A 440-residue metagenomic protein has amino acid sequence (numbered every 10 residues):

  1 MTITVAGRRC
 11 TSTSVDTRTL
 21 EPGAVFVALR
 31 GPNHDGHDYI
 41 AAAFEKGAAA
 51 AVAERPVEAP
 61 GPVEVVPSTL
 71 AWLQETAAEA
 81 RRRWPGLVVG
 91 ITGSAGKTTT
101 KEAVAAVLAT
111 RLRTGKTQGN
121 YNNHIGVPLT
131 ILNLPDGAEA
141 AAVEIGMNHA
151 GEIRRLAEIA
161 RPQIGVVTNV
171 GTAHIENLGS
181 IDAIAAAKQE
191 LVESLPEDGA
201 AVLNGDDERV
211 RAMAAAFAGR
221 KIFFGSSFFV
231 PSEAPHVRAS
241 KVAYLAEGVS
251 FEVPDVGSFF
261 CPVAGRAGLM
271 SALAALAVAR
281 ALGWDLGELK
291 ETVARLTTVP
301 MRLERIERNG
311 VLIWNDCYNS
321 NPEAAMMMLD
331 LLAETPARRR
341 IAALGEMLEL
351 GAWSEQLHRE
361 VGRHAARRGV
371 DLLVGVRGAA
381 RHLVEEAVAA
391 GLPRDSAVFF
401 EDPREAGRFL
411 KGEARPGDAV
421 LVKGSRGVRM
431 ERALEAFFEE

Functional and structural regions predicted by a protein language model:
M1-E75, E79, T335-A337, R363-H364 (+4 more regions): N-terminal leader/targeting and accessory segments in enzymes
T4-T13, A71-Q74, N122-G126, I145-A150 (+5 more regions): Short gly/ser/thr-rich secondary-structure transition/capping motifs
V15, I91, L108, P300-R302 (+2 more regions): ATP-dependent carboxylate/acyl-activation modules
A24, A43, T76, I91 (+13 more regions): Residue-level signal for inorganic ion chemistry
G31-H34, V299, C317-L392: Active-site beta-alpha connecting loops in nucleotide-dependent enzymes
A53-P60, V166-L312, A337-R338, R363-L372 (+1 more regions): Acidic, Mg2+-coordinating active-site environments of NTP-dependent enzymes
W72-G205, R209-F217, G412, E435-E439: Phosphate-binding loop of NTP-binding sites
A140, I164, A274, A414-K423: Short SAM/SAH-binding signature in class I
